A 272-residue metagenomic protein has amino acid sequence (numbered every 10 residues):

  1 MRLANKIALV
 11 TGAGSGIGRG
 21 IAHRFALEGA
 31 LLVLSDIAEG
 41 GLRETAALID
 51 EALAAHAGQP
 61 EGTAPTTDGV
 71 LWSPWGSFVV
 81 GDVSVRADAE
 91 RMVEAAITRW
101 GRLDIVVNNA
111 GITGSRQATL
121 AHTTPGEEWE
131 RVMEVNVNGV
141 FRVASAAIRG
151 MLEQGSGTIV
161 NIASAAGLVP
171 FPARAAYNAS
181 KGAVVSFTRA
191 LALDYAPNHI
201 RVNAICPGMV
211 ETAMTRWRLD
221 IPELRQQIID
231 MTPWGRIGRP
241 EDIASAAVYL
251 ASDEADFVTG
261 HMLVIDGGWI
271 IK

Functional and structural regions predicted by a protein language model:
L3-V33: Canonical Rossmann dinucleotide-binding motif of NAD(H)/NADP(H)-dependent dehydrogenases/reductases, specifically
W75, Q117-A121, P125-E130, I228: Substrate-binding pocket helix/loop in short-chain dehydrogenase/reductase
R102, A196, R201, V258-G260: Short, small/polar-rich loop/turn modules that mediate ligand/substrate recognition or access, typified
T113, Q117, V169, V248 (+1 more regions): Short C-terminal tail/terminal secondary-structure segment of NAD(P)H-dependent dehydrogenase/reductase domains
A144, S180, T188: Active-site helix of classical SDR
R149, L193-P197, D256: Alpha-helical segment proximal to the catalytic Tyr-Lys
S164: Residue(s) in the substrate-gating loop at a strand-loop-helix junction that position the organic substrate next
